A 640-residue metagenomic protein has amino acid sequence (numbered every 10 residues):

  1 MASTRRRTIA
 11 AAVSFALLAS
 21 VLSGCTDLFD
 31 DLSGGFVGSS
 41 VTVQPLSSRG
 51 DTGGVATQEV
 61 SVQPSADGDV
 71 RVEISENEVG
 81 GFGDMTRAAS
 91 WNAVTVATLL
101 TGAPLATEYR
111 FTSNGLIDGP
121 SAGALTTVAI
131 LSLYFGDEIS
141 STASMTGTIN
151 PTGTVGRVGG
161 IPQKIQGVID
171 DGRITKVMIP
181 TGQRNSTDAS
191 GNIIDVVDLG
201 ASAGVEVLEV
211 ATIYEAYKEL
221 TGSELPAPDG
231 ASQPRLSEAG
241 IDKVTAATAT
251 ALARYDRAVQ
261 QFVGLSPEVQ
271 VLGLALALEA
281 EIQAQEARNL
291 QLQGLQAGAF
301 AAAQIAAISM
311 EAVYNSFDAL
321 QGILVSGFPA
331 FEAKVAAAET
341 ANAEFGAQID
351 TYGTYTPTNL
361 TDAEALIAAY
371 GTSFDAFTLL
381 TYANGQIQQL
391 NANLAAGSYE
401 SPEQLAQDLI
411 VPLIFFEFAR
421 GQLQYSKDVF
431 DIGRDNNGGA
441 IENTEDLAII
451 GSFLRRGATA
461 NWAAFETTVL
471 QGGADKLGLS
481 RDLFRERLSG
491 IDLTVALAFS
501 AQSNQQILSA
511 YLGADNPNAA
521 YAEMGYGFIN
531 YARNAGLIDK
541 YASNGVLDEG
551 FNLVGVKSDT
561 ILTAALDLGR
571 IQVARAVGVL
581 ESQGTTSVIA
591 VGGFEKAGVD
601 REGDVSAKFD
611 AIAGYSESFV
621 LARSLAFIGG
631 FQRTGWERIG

Functional and structural regions predicted by a protein language model:
A2-A11: Bacterial N-terminal signal peptides that target proteins for export
V13-L18: Hydrophobic helical h-region of N-terminal Sec-dependent signal peptides in bacterial secretory/periplasmic proteins
V21-G24: C-terminal motif of bacterial Sec signal peptides marking the signal peptidase cleavage site
T26-N289, S316, V325-N384, I449-R456 (+6 more regions): Peripheral, non-AAA+ core regions of ATP-driven protein-machinery
I213-L225, A306-F317, F528-S543: Short, structured interface segments
G264-V313, T351-F430, T468-A535, G578-R623: Amphipathic, non-membrane alpha-helical rod segments
V429-L483, I507-N518, G536-L562: Conserved, function-critical positions that sit in or immediately flank catalytic and ligand-binding motifs
E617-G640: Short, low-complexity, Pro/Ser/Thr/Gly-rich segments in the mature regions of secreted, periplasmic
